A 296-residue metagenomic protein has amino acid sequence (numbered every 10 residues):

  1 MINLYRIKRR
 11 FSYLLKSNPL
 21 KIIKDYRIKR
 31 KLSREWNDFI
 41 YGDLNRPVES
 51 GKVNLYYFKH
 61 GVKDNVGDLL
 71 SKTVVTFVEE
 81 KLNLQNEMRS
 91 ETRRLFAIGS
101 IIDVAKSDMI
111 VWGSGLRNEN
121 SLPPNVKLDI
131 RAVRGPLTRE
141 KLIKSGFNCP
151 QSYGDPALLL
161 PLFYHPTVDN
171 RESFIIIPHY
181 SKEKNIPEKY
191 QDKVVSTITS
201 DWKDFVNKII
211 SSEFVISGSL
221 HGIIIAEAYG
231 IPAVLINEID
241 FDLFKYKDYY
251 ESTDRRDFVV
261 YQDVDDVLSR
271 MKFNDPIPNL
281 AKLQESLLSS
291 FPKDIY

Functional and structural regions predicted by a protein language model:
I2-Y296: Active-site anion-handling motifs in enzyme catalytic cores
